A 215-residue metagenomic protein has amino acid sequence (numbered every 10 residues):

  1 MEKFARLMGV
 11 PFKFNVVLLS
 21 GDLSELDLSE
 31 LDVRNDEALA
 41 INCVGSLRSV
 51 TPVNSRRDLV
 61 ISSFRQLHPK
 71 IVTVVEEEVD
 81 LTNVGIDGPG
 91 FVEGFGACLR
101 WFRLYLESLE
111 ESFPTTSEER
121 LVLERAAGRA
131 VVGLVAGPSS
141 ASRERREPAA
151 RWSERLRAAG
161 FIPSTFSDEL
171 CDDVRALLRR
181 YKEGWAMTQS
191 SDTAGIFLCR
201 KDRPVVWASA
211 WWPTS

Functional and structural regions predicted by a protein language model:
M1-S215: Domain-level detector for long C-terminal conserved domains
